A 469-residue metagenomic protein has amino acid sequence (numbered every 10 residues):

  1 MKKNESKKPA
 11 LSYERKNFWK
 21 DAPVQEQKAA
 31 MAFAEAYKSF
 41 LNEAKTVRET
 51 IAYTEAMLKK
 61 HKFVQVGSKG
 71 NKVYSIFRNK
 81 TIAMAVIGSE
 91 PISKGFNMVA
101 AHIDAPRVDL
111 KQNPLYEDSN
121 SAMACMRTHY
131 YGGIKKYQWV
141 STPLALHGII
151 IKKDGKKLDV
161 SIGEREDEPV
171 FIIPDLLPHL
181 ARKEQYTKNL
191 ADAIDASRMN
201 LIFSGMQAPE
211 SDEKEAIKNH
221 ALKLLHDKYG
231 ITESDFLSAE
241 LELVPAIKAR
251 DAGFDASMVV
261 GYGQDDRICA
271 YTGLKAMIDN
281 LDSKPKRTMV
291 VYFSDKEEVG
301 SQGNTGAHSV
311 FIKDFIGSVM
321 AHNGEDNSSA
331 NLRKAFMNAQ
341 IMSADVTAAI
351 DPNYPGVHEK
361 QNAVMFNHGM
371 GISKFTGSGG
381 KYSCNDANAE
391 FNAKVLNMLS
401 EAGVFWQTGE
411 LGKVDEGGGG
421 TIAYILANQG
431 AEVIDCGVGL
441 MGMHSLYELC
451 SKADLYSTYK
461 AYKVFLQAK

Functional and structural regions predicted by a protein language model:
M1-K469: N-terminal hydrophobic/helix-forming segments and targeting peptides
